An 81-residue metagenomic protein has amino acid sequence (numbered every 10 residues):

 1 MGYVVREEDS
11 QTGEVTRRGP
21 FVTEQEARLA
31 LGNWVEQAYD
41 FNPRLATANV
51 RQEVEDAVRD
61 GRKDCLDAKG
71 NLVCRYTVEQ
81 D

Functional and structural regions predicted by a protein language model:
M1-R17, V78: Short aromatic-glycine-(Arg/Gly/Cys) micro-motifs in beta-strand/loop hairpins
V4-V5, F21, A27, L31 (+1 more regions): Hydrophobic beta-strand residues in large extracellular and virion-surface proteins
D9, P20-V22, A30, W34-A38: Solvent-exposed, well-ordered amphipathic alpha-helical segments that flank/support binding or catalytic loops
D9, V15, R28, A57 (+1 more regions): Compositionally biased, low-complexity repeat tracts
G13-L29, P43: A short, exposed loop/beta-hairpin motif centered on an aromatic-Gly-Thr core
N33-D81: Short, mixed-charge low-complexity intrinsically disordered segments
